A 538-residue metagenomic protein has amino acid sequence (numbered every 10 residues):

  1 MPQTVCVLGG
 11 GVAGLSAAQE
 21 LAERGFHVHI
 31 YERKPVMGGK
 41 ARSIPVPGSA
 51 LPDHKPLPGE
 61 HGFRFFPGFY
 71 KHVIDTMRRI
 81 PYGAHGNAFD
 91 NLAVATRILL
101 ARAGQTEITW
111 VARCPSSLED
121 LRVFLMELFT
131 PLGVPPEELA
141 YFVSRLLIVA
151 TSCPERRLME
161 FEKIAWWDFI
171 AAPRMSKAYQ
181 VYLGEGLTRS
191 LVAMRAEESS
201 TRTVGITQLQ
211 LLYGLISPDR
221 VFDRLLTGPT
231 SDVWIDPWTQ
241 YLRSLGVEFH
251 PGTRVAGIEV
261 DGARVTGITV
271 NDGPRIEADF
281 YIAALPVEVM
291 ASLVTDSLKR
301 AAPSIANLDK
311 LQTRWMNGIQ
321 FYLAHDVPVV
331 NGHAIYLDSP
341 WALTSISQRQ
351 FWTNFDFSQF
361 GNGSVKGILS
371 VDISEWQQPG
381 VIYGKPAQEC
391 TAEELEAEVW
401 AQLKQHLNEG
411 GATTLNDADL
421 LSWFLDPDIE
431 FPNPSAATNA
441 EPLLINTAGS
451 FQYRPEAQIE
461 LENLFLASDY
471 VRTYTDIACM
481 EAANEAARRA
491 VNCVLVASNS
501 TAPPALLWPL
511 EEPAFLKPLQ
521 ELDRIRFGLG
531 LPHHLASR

Functional and structural regions predicted by a protein language model:
Q3-I30: N-terminal Rossmann-like FAD-binding beta1-loop-alpha1 element of flavoenzymes
L8, V255, I276-M290: Short hydrophobic core segments
A22-S49: Glycine-rich FAD pyrophosphate-binding loop
L51-F142: Dinucleotide-binding Rossmann-like beta1-alpha1 core, especially the glycine-rich loop that anchors the ADP
F142-G257, D261: Active-site/ligand-binding neighborhood in enzyme catalytic cores
I216-L226, A278-F280, E288-R454, Q458-E485 (+2 more regions): C-terminal segments that line or cap access tunnels to active or ligand-binding sites in enzymes and enzyme-associated
G257-I276: Conserved beta-strand-loop-beta-strand element in the redox core of flavoprotein oxidoreductases
C493-R538: Active-site-proximal substrate-binding core of FAD-dependent oxidoreductases
